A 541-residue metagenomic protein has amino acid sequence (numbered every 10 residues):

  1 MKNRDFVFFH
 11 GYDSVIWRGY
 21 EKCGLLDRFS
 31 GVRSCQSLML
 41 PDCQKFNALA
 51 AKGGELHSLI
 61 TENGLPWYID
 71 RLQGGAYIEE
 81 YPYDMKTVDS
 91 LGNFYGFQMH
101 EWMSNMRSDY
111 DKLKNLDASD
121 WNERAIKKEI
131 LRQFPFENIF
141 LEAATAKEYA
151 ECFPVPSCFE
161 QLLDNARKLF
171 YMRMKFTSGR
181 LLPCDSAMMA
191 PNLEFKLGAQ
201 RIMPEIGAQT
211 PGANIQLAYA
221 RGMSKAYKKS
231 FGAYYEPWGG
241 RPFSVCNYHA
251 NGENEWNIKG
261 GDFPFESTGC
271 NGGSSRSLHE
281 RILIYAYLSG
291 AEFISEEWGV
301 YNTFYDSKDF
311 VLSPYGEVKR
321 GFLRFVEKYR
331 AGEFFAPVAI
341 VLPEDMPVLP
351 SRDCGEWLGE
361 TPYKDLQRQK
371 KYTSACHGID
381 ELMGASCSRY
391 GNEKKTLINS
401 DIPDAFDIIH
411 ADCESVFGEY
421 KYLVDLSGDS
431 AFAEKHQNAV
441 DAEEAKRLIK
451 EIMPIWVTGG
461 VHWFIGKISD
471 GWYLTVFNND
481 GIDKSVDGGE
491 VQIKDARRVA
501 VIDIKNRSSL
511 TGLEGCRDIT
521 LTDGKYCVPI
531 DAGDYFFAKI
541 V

Functional and structural regions predicted by a protein language model:
M1-L72, Y81-H100, S104, K114-F140 (+4 more regions): Mature N-terminal, pre-catalytic/accessory segment of carbohydrate-active enzymes
F9-V15, C35-P41, D70-G74, H100-E101 (+8 more regions): Structural motif
G31-S34, G96, R201, F293 (+1 more regions): Residues at the N-termini of beta-strands
C35-M39, C43-L49, A76, K86-T87 (+3 more regions): Low-complexity, serine/threonine/proline-enriched polar segments
L49-L65, T87-N93, N165-L181, Y227 (+2 more regions): A structural motif corresponding to the C-terminal end of an alpha-helix and its immediate exit/capping segment
A51, T61, K371-R447, G524-P529 (+1 more regions): Helical hinge/lid and interdomain linker segments adjacent to catalytic or ligand-binding clefts that mediate domain
R71, I78-Y81, Q98, R107 (+2 more regions): Hydrophobic targeting/anchoring helices
E333-K370, V416-F432, W456-I504, D534-F537: Carbohydrate-binding surface patches
